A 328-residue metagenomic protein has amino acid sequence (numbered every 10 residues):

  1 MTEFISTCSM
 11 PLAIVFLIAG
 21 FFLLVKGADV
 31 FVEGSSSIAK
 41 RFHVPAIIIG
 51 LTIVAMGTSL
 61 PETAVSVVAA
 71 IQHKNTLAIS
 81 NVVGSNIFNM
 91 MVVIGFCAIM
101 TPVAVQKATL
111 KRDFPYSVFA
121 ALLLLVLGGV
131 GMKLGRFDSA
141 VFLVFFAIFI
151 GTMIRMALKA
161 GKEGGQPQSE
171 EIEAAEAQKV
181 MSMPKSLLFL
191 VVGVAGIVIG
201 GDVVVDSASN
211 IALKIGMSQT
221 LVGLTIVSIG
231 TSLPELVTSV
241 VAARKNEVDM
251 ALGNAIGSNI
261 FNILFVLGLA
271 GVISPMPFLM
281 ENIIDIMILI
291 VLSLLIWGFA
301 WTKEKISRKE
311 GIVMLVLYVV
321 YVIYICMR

Functional and structural regions predicted by a protein language model:
M1-R328: Hydrophobic alpha-helical segments, chiefly the membrane-spanning helices and signal/signal-anchor peptides
